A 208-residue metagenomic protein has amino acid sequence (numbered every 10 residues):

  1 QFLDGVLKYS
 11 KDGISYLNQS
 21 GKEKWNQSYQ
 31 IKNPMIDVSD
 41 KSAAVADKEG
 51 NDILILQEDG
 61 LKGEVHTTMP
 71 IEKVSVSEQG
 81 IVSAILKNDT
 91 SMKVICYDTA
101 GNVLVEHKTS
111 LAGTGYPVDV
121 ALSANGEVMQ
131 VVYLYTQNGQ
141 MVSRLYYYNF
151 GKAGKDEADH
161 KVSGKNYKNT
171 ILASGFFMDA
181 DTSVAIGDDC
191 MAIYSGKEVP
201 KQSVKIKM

Functional and structural regions predicted by a protein language model:
Q1, Q30-K41, M69-G80, A112-L122 (+2 more regions): Repeated scaffold domains used in trafficking and secretory/extracellular systems, primarily beta-propellers
F2-S10, I14-S15, I36-K48, I53-I55 (+5 more regions): Short beta-strand elements that form the blades of beta-propeller/WD-repeat-like and other beta-sheet-rich scaffold
D12-P70, I206: Structured, soluble extracytoplasmic/luminal domains of envelope-associated proteins
N18-S20, L56-G60, Y97-N102, F150-A153 (+1 more regions): Short loop/turn segments that connect beta-strands within beta-propeller blades
G21-S28, D59-H66, V103-L111, K155-N166 (+1 more regions): A short beta-strand motif characteristic of beta-propeller blades
N33-M35, G63, E72-V74, M92 (+4 more regions): A short local loop/turn or secondary-structure capping micro-motif enriched for an aromatic residue
Y97-G115, R144-G154: Short, flexible helix-coil linker/hinge segments at the edges of structured domains or between repeats
L134-M208: Extracytoplasmic/luminal low-complexity segments enriched in Pro/Gly and acidic/polar residues that act as flexible
